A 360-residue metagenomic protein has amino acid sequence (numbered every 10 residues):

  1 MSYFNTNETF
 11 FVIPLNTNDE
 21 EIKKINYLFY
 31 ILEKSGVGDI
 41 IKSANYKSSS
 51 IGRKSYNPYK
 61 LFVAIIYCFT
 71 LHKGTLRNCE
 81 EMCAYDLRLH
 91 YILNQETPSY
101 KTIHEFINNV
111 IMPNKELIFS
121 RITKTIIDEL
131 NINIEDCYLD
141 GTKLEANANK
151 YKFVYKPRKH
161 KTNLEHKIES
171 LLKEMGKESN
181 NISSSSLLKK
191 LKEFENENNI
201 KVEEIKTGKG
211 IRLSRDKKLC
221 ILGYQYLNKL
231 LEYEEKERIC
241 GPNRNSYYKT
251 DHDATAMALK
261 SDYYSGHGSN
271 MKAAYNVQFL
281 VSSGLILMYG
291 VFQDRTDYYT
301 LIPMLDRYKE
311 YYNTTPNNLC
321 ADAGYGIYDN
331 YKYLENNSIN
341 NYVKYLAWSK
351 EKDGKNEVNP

Functional and structural regions predicted by a protein language model:
M1, Y27-K47, S99, L213-K229: Short N-terminal secondary-structure initiator segments
M1-N26: Hydrophobic alpha-helical membrane-insertion signals
T6-F10, I51, L139: Residue-level signal for pocket-adjacent positions within structured domains
P14, N18, Y30-K42, N94 (+2 more regions): Short, solvent-exposed coil/turn linker segments
D19-I66: Basic, short loop/linker segments at the boundary and entry of helix-turn-helix/winged-helix-like folds
G36-I40, S50, D86-L93, K101-T102: Helical catalytic core of nucleic-acid polymerases
K54, I65, H72-Y85, E96-P360: Anion-binding and metal-coordination hotspots
